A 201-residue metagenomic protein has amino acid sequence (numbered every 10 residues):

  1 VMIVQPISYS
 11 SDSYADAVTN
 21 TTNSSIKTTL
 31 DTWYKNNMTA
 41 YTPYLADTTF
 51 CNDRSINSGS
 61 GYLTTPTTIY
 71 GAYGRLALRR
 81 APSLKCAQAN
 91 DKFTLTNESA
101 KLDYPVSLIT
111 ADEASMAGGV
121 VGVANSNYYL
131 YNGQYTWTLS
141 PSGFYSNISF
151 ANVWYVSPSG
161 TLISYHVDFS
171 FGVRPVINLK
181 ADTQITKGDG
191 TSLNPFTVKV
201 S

Functional and structural regions predicted by a protein language model:
V1-S201: Collagenous Gly-X-Y triple-helix signature in extracellular proteins
